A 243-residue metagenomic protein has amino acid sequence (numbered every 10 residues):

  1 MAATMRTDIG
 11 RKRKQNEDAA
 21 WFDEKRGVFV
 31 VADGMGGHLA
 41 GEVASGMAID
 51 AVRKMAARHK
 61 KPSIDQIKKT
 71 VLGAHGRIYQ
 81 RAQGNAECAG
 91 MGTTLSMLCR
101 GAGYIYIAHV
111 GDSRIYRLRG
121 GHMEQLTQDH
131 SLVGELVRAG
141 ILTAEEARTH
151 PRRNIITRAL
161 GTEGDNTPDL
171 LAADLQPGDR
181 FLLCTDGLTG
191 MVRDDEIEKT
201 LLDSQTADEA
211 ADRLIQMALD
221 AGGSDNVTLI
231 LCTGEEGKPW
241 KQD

Functional and structural regions predicted by a protein language model:
M1-D243: PP2C/PPM-type serine/threonine phosphatase catalytic domain
